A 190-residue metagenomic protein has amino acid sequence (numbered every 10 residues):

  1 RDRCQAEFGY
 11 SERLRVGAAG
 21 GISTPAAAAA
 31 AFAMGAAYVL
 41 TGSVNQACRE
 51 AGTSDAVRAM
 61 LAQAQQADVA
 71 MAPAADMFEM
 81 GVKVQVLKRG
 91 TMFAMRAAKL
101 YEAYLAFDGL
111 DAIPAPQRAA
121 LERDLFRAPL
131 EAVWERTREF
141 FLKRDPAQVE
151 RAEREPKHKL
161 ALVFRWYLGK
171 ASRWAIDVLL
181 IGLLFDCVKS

Functional and structural regions predicted by a protein language model:
R1-R13, Q66, A70: Alpha-helix-loop-beta-strand connector modules within alpha/beta enzyme cores
E12, V16, I22-T41: Catalytic cores of alpha/beta
A19-G20, Q63: Structured mid-domain segments that build the active-site/substrate or prosthetic-cofactor binding neighborhood
G21, G35, A98-E102: Short, electropositive alpha-helical surface patch
C48-D68: C-terminal helical cap(s) of enzyme catalytic domains, especially alpha/beta-barrels
A67-G90: Phosphate/diphosphate-binding loops
V86-S190: C-terminal extensions of enzymes
